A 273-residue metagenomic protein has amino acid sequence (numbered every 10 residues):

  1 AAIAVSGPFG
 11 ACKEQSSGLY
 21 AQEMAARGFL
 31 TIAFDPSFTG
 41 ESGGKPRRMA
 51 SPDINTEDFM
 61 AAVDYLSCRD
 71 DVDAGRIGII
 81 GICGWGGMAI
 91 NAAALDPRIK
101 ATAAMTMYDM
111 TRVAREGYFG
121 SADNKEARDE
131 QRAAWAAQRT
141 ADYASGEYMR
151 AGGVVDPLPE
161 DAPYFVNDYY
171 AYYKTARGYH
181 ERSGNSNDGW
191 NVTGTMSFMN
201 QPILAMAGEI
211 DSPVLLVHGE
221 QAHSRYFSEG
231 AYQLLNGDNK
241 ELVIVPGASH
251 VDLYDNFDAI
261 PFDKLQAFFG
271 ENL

Functional and structural regions predicted by a protein language model:
A2, G10-Q22, P36, F227-S228: The serine-hydrolase catalytic nucleophile loop
S16, M49-D70: Alpha/beta-hydrolase active-site loop
A21-G43: Conserved alpha/beta-hydrolase
L66, G86-P97, A231: Short glycine-enriched nucleophile-adjacent loop and the immediately C-terminal alpha-helix near the catalytic center
D70-G84: Alpha/beta-hydrolase fold nucleophile elbow
I90-K174: Alpha/beta-hydrolase-fold enzymes
I210, L216-H218: Short beta-strand/loop motif that positions the catalytic acidic residue of the alpha/beta-hydrolase fold
P246-L273: Catalytic active-site module of serine/aspartate enzymes centered on a nucleophile-bearing elbow/loop
